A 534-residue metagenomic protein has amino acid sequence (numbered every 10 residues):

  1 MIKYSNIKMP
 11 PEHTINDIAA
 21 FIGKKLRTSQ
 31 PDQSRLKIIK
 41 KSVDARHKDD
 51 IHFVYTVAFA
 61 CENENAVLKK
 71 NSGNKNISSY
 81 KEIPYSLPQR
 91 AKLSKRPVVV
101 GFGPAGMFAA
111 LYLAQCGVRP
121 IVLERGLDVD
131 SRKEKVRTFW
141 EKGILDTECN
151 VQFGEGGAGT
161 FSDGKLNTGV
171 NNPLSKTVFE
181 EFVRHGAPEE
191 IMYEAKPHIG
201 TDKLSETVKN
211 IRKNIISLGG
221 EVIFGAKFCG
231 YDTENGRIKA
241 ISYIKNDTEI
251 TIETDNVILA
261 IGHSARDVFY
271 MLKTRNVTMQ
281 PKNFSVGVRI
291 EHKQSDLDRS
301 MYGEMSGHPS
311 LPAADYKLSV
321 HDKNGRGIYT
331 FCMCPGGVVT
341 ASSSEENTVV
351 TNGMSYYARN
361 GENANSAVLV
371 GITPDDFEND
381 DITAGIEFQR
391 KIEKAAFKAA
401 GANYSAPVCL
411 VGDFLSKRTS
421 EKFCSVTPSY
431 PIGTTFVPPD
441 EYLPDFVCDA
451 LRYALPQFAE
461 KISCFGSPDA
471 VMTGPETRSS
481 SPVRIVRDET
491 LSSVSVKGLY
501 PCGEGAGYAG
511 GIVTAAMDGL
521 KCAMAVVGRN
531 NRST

Functional and structural regions predicted by a protein language model:
M1-F53, V57-T534: Residues forming the flavin
